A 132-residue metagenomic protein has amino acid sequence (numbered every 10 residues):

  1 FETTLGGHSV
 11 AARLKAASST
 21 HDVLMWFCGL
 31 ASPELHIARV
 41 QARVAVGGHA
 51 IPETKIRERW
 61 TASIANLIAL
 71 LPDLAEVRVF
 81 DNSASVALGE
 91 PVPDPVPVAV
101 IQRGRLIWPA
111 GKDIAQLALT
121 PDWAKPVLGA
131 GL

Functional and structural regions predicted by a protein language model:
F1-F27, R59-S63, L70, R78: Glycine-rich phosphate-binding loop used to anchor ATP phosphates in small-molecule kinases, encompassing both
L5-G7, G29-L35, A84-V86: Conserved nucleotide-binding/hydrolysis micro-motifs of P-loop NTPases
R13-A16, R39-A42, V92-D94: Short, glycine/charged-enriched secondary-structure capping and boundary segments
H21-D22, G48-H49, A75: Residue-level recognition of short, well-ordered coil/turn positions that link secondary-structure elements
M25-N66: Long, charge-dense
A69-L132: NTP-dependent small-molecule kinase module
